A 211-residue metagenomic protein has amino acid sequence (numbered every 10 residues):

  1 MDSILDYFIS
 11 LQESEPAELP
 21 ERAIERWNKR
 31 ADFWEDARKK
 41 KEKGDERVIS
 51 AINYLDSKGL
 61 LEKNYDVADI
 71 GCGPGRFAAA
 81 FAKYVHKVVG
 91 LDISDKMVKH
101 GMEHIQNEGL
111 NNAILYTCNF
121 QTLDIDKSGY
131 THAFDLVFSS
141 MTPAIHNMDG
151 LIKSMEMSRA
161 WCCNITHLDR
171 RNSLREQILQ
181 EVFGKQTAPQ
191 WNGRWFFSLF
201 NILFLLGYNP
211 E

Functional and structural regions predicted by a protein language model:
M1-L61: Conserved class I S-adenosyl-L-methionine
K63-G73: Conserved class I S-adenosyl-L-methionine
A68, R76-T122: Class I SAM-dependent methyltransferase SAM/SAH-binding core
T122-T131: Short conserved loop adjoining the S-adenosyl-L-methionine
F134-D149: A short SAM/SAH-binding and catalytic strip from SAM-dependent methyltransferases
M148-C163: A short glycine-rich, Lys/Arg-flanked "PGG" loop and its adjoining helix->strand segment in the class I
C163-K185: Conserved class I S-adenosyl-L-methionine
A188-E211: Substrate-binding/catalytic lobe of Class I Rossmann-like enzymes that use SAM or dcSAM, i.e., the mid-to-C-terminal
